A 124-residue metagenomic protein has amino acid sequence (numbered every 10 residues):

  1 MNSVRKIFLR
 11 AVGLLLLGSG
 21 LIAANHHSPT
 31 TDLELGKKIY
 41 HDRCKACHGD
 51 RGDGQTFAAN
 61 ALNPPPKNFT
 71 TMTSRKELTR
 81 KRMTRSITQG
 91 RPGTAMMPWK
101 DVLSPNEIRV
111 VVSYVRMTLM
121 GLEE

Functional and structural regions predicted by a protein language model:
N2-V12: Bacterial N-terminal signal peptides that target proteins for export
R10-G20: Bacterial N-terminal signal peptides
L21-I39: Electrostatic cytochrome c docking/interface patches
E34-K45, L78-R82, S86: Sequence context surrounding c-type heme c attachment/ligation sites in exported
G36, Y40-R51, V111-V115: The canonical Cys-X-X-Cys-His
D53, M117-E124: Inter-heme linker and motif-flanking segments adjacent to c-type heme-binding CXXCH motifs in c-type cytochromes
F57-A61: Short cysteine/histidine-rich zinc-coordinating motifs and their immediately flanking basic loops
L62-M117: Extracytoplasmic electron-transfer domains, predominantly the class I c-type cytochrome c fold
